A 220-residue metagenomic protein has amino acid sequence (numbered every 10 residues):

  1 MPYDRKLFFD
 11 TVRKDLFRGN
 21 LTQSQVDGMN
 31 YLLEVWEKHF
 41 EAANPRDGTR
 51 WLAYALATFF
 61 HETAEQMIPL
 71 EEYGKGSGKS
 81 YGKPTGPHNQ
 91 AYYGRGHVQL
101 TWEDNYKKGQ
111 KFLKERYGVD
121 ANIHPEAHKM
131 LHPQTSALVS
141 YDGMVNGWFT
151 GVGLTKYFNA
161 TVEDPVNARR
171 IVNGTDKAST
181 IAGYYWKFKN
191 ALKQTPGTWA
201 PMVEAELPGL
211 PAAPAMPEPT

Functional and structural regions predicted by a protein language model:
M1-N44, K111, A178-T220: Extracellular cell-wall/glycan-interacting regions and their flexible linkers
P2-Y31, F40, R50-M144: Peptidoglycan-targeting cell-wall enzymes and recognition modules
L33-E37, Y141, R169, N173: Amphipathic alpha-helical segments within well-ordered protein domains
E41-A55, P69-E72, T150-T161, A200-V203: Surface-exposed patches in mature extracellular/periplasmic domains of secreted proteins
F59-E62, T155-K177: Acidic helix/loop microenvironments that form the catalytic cleft of cell-wall polysaccharide enzymes
H97, G151, R169: A residue-level signal for beta-strand positions that form part of recognition/binding surfaces within mature
K129-A137, F158-P165, I181: Short amphipathic alpha-helix initiation/capping segments at coil-to-helix junctions
